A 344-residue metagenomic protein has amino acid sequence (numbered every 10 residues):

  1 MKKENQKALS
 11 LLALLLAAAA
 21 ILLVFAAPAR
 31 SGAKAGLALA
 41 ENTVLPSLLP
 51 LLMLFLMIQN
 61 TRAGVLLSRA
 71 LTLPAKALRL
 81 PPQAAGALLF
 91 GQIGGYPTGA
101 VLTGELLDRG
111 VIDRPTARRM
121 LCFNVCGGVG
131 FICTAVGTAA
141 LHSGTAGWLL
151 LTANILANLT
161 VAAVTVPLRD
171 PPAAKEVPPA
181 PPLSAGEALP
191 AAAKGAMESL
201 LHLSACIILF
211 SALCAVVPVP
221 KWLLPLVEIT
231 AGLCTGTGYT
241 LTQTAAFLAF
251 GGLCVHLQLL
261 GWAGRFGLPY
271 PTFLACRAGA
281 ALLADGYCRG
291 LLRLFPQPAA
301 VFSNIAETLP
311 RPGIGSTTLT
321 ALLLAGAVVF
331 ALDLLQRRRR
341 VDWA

Functional and structural regions predicted by a protein language model:
M1-A13, I314-L319: N-terminal membrane topogenic signal
L15-L23, A33-T43, L49, M53 (+3 more regions): Selected transmembrane alpha-helices and immediately adjacent juxtamembrane segments of polytopic inner-membrane
N42, P46-L106: Membrane helical hairpin/interfacial module
N42, S47, L51, F55 (+13 more regions): Alpha-helical transmembrane segments in multi-pass membrane proteins
L52, G104-D108, L121-P179, S211 (+3 more regions): Alpha-helical transmembrane segments of multi-pass small-molecule/ion transporters
A63, L189, A193-V255: Transmembrane helical segments that form the transport core of multi-pass membrane transport proteins
A77-L141, P225-T237, L241-F266, A275-A278: Alpha-helical membrane segments and immediately flanking helix-loop junctions that form or couple to the substrate/ion
P115, V129-C133, N158-L159, T242-L335: C-terminal transmembrane helix pair
